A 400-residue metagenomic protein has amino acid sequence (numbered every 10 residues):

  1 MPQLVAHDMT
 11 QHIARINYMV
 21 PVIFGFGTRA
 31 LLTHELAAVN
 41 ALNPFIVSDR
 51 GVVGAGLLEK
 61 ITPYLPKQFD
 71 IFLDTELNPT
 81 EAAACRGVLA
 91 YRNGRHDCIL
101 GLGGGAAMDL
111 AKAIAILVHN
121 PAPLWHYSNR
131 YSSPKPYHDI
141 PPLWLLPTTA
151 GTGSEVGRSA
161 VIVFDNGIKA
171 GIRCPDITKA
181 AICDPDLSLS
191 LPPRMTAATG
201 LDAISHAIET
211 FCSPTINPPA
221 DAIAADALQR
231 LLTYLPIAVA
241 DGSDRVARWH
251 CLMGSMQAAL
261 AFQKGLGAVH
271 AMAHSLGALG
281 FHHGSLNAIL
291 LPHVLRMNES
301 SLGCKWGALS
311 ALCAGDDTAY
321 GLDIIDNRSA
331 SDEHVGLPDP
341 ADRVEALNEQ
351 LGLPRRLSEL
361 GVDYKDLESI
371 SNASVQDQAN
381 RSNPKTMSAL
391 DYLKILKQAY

Functional and structural regions predicted by a protein language model:
P2-C98, L357: ATP/NTP phosphate-donor binding region
R29-L32, G54-L57, E81-A82, A106-A111 (+2 more regions): Short glycine/serine/threonine-rich phosphate/pyrophosphate-binding segments that cradle anionic phosphate groups
Y91-Y131, I140-T148, M272: A short, small-residue-rich loop immediately preceding and capping a beta-strand
H119-I216, G307-A308, L312: A glycine/threonine-rich phosphate-anchoring loop and its flanking beta-alpha core in nucleotide/phosphate-binding
G151, M256-N287, D377-R381: Glycine-rich phosphate/pyrophosphate-binding beta-alpha loops
E209-Q263, G267, H274-G277: Glycine-rich phosphate/diphosphate-binding loops and the adjacent beta-loop-alpha structural elements that coordinate
L279, G284-D366: Gly/Pro-rich interdomain helix-loop hinge
D363-Y400: Short, amphipathic C-terminal "tail helix"
